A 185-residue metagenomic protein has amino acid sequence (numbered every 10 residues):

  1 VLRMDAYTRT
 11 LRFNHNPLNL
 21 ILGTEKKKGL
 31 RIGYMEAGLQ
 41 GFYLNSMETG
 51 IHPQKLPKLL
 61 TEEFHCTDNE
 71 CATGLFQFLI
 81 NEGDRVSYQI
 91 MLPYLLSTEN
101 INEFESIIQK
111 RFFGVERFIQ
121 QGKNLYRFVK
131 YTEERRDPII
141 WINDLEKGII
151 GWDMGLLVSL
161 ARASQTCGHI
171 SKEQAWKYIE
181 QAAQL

Functional and structural regions predicted by a protein language model:
V1-K172, W176-L185: Polar/charged low-complexity regulatory segments
